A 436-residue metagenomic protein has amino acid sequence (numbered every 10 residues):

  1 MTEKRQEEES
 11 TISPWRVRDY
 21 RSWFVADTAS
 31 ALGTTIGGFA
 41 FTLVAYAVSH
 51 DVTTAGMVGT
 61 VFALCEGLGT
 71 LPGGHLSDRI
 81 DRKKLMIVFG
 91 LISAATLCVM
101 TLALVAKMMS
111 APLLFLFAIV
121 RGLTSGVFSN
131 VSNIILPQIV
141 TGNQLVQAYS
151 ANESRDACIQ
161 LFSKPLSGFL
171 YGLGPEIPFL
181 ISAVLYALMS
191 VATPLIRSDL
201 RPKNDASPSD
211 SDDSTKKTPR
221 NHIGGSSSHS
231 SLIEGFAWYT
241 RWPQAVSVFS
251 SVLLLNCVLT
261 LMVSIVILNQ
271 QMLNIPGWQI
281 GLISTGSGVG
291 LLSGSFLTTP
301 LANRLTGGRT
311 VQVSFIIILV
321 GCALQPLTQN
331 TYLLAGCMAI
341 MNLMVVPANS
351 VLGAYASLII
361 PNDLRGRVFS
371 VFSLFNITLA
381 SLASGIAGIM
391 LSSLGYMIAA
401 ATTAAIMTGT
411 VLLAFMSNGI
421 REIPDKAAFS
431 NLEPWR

Functional and structural regions predicted by a protein language model:
T2-Y20, D199-F249, L432-R436: Juxtamembrane intracellular "pre-TM" segments in multi-pass secondary transporters
E7-G67, R241-T285: Helix-loop boundary and gating motifs at the non-cytosolic
R16, A47-V48, D78-R79, Q138 (+5 more regions): Membrane-helix boundary and inter-helical linker elements of multi-pass secondary transporters
S22-G38, F62-H75, D81-T96, L113-Y171 (+6 more regions): Substrate-agnostic recognition of the 12-TM MFS/MFS-like secondary transporter fold
T42, L97-L104, Y171, S190-R197 (+5 more regions): Structural signal for membrane-spanning alpha-helices in multi-pass inner-membrane proteins, emphasizing helix cores
Y46-G56, C98-L123, T141-N143, Q147 (+4 more regions): Membrane-interface helix-capping segments at transmembrane helix termini in multi-pass transporters
L68-P72, K83-A94, V99, S247-V248 (+3 more regions): C-terminal transmembrane bundle of multi-pass solute transporters/carriers
A111-A118, G122, Q147-P208, G281 (+4 more regions): Hydrophobic alpha-helical transmembrane segments
